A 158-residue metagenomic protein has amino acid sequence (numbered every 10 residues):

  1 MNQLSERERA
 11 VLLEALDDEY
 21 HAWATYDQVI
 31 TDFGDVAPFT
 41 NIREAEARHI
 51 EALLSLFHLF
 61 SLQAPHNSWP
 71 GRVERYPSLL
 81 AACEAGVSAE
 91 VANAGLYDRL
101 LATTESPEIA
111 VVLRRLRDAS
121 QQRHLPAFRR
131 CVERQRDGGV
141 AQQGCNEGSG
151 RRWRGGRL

Functional and structural regions predicted by a protein language model:
M1-L158: Non-heme di-metal
